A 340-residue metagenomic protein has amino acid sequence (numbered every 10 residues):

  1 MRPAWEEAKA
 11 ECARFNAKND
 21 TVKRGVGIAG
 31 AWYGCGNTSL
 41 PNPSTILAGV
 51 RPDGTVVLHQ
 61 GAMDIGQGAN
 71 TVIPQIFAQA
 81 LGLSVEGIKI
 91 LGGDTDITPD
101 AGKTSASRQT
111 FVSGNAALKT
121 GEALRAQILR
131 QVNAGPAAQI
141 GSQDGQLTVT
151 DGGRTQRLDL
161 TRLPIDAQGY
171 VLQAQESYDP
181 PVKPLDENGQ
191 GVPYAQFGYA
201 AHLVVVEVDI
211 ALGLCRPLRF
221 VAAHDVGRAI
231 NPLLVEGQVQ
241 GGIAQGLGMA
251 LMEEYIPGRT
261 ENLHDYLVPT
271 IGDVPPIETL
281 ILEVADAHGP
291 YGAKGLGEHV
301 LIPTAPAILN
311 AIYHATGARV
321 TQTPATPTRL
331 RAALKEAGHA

Functional and structural regions predicted by a protein language model:
M1-A31, Q75-A340: C-terminal catalytic domains of large/alpha subunits in multi-subunit enzymes
V26-P52, Q60, Q67, Q196: Conserved beta-alpha junction segments in alpha/beta enzyme cores
P52-D53, D144: Residue-level signal for tight coil/turn positions that link beta-strands
T55-Q60, P217-R219: Short, aliphatic-rich beta-strand segments
L58-G61, A293-G295: A short, structure-level motif marking secondary-structure boundaries and short turns
A62-D64, V226-G227: A generic structural motif
D64-I65, T98: Glycine-/small-residue-rich active-site loops that bind phosphorylated ligands and cofactors
N70-T71: Conserved strand-to-helix beginnings and helix N-cap segments that scaffold or border functional pockets
